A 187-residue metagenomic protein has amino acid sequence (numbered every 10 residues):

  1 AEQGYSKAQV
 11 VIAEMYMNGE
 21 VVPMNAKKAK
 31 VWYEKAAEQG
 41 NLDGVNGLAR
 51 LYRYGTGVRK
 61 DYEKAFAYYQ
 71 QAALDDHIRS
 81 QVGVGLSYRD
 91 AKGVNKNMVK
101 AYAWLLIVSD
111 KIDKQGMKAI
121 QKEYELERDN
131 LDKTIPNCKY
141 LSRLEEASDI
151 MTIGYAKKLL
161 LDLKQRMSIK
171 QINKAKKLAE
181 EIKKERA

Functional and structural regions predicted by a protein language model:
E2-Y5, N18-E20, N25, E38-N41 (+9 more regions): Short helix-capping/linker turns of helical repeat alpha-solenoids
V11-N18, V22, G47-Y54, G83-D90 (+3 more regions): Hydrophobic face of amphipathic alpha-helices that form TPR/SEL1-like repeat modules and related alpha-solenoid
K35-A36, Q71-A72, V108: Canonical positions in the second alpha-helix
K122-A187: Terminal, low-structured helical/coil segments at or just beyond the last alpha-helical repeat
